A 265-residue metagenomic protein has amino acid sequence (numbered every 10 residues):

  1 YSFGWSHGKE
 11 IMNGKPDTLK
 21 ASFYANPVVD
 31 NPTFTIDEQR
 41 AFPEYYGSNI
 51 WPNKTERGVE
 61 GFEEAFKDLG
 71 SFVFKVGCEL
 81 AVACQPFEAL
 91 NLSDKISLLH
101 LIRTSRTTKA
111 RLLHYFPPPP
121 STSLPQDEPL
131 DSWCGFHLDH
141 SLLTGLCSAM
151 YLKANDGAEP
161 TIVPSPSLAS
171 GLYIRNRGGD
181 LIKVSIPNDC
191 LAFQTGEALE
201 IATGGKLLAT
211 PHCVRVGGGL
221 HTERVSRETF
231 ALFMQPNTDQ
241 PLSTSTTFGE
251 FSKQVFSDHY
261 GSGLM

Functional and structural regions predicted by a protein language model:
Y1-M265: Peripheral, non-catalytic segments flanking oxidoreductase cores
